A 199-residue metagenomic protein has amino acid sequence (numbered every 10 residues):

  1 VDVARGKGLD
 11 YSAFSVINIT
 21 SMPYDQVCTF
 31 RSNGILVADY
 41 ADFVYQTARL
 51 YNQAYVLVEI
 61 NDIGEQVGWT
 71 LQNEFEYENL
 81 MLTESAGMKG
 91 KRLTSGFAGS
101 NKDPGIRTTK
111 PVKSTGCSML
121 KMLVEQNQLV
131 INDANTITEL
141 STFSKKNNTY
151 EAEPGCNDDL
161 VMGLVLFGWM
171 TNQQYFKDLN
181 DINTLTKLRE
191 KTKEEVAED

Functional and structural regions predicted by a protein language model:
V1-T83, S114, S118, M122-D199: RNase H-like, metal-dependent nuclease domains and their acidic two-metal-ion catalytic environment used
Y77-V112: Conserved phosphate-binding/catalytic loops in two-lobed NTP-binding clefts
